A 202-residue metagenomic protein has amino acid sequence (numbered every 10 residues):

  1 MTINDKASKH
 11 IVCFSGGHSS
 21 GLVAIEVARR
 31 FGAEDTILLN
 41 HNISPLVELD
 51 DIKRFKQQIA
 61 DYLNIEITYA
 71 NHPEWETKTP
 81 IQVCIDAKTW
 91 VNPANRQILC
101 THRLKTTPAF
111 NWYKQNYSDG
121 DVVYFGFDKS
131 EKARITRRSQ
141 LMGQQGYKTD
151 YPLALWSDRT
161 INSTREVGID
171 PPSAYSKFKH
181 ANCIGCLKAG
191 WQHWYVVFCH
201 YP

Functional and structural regions predicted by a protein language model:
M1-P202: Nucleotide-activated chemistry modules centered on ATP-dependent adenylation/adenylyltransferase
